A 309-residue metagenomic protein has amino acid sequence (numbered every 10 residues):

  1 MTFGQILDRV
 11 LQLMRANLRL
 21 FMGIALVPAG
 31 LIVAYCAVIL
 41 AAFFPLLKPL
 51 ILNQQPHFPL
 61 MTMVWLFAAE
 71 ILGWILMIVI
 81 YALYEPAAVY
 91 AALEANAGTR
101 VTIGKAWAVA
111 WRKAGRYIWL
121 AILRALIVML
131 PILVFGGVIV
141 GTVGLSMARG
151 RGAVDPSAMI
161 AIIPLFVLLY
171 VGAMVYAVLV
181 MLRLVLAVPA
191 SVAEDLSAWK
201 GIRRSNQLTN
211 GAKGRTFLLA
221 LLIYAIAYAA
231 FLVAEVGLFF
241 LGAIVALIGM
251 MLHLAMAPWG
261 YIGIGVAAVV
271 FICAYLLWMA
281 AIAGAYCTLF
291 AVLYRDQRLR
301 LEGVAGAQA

Functional and structural regions predicted by a protein language model:
M1, L7-R9, R203, L299-A309: Low-complexity, intrinsically disordered extramembrane tails and loops of integral membrane proteins
M1-P59, M63-L66: Non-cleavable N-terminal signal-anchor transmembrane helices
F3-L31, R100-P131, F166, L179-V233 (+1 more regions): Interfacial aromatic "cap" segments that immediately flank transmembrane helices in multipass membrane proteins
I6, V64-I71, I75, Y84-A91 (+3 more regions): Generic hydrophobic, aliphatic-rich segments that mediate packing or membrane embedding
Q12-R15, Q55-V64, W107-W111, D155-I160 (+2 more regions): Helix-boundary and loop/linker segments of multi-pass membrane transporters
M22-P45, W65-A82, W119-S146, I162-M181 (+2 more regions): Hydrophobic alpha-helical transmembrane segments in multi-pass membrane proteins
F43-L60, Y84-A97, V180-A198, L208 (+1 more regions): Juxtamembrane transition segments at transmembrane-helix termini in multipass membrane proteins
G144, A148, V154-D155: Long, K/E/R/D-enriched contiguous segments that form extended
